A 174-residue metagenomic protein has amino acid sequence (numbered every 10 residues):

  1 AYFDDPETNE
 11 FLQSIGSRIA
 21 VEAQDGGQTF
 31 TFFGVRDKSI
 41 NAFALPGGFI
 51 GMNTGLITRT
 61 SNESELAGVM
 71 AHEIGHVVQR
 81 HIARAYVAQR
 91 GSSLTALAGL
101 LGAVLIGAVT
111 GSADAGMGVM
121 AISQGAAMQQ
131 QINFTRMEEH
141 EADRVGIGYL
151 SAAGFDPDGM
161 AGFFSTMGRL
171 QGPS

Functional and structural regions predicted by a protein language model:
A1-V109, A127-F134, E141-S174: Peri-catalytic and regulatory segments of divalent metal-dependent proteins
I106-A126: A structural motif
M120-I122, E138-E141: Active-site-adjacent, His/Asp/Glu-enriched structural segments that form or flank metal-binding and acid/base networks
